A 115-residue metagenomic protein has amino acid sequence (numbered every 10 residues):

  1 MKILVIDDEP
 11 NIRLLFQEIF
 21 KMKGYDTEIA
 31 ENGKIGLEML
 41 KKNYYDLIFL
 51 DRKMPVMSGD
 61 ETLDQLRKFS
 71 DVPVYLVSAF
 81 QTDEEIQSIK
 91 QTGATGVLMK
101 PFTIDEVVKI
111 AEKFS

Functional and structural regions predicted by a protein language model:
P10-E28: Two-component/phosphorelay signaling modules centered on CheY-like receiver
N32-I35, S58-E61: Acidic catalytic/metal-coordinating carboxylates
K41-N43, L66-V72, T92: Conserved phosphotransfer cores of two-component systems
N43-F49: Active-site beta3 strand of CheY-like receiver
M54: Receiver (REC) domain active-site loop signature in two-component systems and cognate sites in sensor histidine kinases
E61, Q81-G96, D105-K109: Alpha4 helix (beta4-alpha4-beta5 surface) of REC/receiver domains from two-component response regulators
K100: A Lys-centered signature of the CheY-like receiver
